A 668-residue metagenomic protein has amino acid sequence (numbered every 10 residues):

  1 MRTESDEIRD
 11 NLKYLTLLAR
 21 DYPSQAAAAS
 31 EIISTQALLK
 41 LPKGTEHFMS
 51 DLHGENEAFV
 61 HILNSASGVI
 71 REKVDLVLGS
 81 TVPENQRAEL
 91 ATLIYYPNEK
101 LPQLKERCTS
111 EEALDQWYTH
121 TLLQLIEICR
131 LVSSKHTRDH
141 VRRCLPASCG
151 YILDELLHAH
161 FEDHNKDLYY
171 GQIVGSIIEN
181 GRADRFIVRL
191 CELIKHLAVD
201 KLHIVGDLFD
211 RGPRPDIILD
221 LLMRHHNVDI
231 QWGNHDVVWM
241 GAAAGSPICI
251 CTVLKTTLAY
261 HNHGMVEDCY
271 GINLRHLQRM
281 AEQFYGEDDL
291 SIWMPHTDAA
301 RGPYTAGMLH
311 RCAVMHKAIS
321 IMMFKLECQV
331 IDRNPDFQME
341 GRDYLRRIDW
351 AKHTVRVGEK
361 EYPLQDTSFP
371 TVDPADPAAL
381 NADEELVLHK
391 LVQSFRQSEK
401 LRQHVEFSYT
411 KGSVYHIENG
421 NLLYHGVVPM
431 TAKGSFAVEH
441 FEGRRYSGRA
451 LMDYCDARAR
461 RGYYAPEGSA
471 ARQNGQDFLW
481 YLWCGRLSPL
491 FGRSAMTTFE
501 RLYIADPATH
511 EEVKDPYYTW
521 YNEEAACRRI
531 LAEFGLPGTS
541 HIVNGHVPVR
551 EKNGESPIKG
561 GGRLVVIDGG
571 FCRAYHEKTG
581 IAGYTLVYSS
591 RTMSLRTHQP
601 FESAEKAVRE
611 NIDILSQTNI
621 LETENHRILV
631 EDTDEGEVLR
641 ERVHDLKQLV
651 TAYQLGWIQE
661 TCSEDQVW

Functional and structural regions predicted by a protein language model:
M1-W668: Feature recognizes metal-dependent phosphohydrolase scaffolds
